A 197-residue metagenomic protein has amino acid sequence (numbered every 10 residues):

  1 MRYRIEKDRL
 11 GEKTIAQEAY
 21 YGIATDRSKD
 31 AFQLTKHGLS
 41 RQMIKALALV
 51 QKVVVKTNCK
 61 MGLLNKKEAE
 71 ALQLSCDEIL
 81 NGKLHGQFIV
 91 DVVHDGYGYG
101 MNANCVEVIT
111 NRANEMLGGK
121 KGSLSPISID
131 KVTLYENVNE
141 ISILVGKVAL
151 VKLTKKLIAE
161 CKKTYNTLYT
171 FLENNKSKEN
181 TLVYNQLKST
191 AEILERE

Functional and structural regions predicted by a protein language model:
M1-E197: Conserved, well-structured ligand/cofactor-binding cores
